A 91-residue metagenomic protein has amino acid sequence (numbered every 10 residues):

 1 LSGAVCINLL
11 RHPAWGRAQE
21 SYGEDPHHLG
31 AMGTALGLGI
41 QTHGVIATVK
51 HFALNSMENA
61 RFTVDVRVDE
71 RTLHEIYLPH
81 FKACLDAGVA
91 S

Functional and structural regions predicted by a protein language model:
L1-S91: Glycoside hydrolase catalytic-domain context in secreted enzymes
